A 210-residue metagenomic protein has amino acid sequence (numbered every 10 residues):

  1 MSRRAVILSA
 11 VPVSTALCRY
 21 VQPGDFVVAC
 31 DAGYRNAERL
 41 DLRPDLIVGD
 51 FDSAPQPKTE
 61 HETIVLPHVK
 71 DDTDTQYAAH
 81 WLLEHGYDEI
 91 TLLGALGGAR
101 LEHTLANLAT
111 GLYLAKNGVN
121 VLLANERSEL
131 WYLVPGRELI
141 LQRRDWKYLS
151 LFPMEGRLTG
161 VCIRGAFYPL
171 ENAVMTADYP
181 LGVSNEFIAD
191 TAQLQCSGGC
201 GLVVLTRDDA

Functional and structural regions predicted by a protein language model:
M1-P57: N-terminal beta-strand-loop-alpha-helix module at the start of alpha/beta ligand-binding or catalytic domains
L8, V28-D31, G49, I64-V65 (+2 more regions): General beta-strand structural signal in soluble alpha/beta enzymes
E62-H68, G118-L122, K147-F152, R157-L158: A glycine-rich helix N-cap at a beta->alpha junction
T63-H85: Short phosphate-binding loop-to-helix
L101-L112: Short Gly/Thr/Asp-enriched flexible loops that form oxyanion-binding sites at enzyme active sites
Y113-E129: Short, acidic/small-residue loops that bind anionic groups at enzyme active sites
S128, L133-A210: Long, charged alpha-helical interface segments
